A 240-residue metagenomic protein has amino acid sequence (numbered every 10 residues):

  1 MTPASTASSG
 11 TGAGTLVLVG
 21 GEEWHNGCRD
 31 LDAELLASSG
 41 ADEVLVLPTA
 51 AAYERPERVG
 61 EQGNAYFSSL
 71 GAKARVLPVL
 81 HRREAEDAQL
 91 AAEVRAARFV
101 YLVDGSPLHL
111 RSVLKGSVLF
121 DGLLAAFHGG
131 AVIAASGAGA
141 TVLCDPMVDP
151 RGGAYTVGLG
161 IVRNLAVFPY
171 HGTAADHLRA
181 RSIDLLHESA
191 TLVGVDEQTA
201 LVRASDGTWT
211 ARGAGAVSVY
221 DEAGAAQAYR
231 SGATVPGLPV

Functional and structural regions predicted by a protein language model:
M1-A41, A50, E54-E61, A65-S68 (+2 more regions): C-terminal and late-domain segments of enzyme folds
A13, A41-V44, A97, G130: A general structural motif
L18, R75-L77, Y101-L102, I133-S136 (+1 more regions): General beta-strand structural signal in soluble alpha/beta enzymes
G21, T49, V79, A138: Cofactor-binding loop segments of dinucleotide-utilizing enzymes, especially the Rossmann-like FAD- and NAD(P)+-binding
N26, E54, L110-R111, C144: Glycine/Thr-rich phosphate-binding loops of Rossmann-like dinucleotide-binding domains
L45, A51-G105, H109: Portal/gating segments that form or line small-molecule/metal binding sites
V103, R111-H177: Class I SAM-dependent methyltransferase SAM-binding "motif I" and its flanking Rossmann-like core
